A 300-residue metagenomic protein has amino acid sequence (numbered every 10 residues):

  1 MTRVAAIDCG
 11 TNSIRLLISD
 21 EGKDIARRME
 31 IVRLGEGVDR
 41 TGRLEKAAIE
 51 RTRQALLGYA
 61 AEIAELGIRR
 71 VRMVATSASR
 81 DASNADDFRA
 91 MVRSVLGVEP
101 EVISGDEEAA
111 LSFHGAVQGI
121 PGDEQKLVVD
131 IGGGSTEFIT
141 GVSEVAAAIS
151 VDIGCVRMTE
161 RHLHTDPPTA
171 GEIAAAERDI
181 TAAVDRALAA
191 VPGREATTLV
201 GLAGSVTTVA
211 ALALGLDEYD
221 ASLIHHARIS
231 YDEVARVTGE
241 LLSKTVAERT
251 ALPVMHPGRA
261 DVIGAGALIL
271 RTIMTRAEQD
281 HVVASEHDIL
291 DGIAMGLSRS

Functional and structural regions predicted by a protein language model:
T2-K23: N-terminal basic/disordered segments at the start of proteins
V4, I18-D20, R33, G37-I68 (+2 more regions): Helical "lid/coupling" subdomains associated with nucleotide-phosphate turnover
A5-I7, R72, L127-V129: Short aromatic-hydrophobic micro-motifs that form the base-stacking/packing surface for donor nucleotide recognition
L127-S135, I139: A generic, well-ordered mixed alpha/beta core segment in the N-terminal half of proteins
